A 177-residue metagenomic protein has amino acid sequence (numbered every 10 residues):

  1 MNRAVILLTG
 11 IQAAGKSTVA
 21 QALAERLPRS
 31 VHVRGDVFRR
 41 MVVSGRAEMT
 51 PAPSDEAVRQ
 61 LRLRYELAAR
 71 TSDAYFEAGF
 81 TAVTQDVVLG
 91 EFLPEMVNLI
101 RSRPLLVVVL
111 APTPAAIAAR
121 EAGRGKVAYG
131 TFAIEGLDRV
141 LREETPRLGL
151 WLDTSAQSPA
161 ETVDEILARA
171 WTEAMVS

Functional and structural regions predicted by a protein language model:
L8: Hydrophobic anchor at the beta1->P-loop junction of P-loop NTPases
I11: P-loop (Walker A) phosphate-binding loop of NTP-binding proteins
A14: ATP-binding Walker
S17: Walker A/P-loop
Q21-L67: Conserved substrate/cofactor phosphate-moiety recognition/catalytic segment in nucleotide-dependent phosphotransferases
R59-S102: Glycine-rich phosphate-binding loop used to anchor ATP phosphates in small-molecule kinases, encompassing both
D86, R101-E121, L152: Conserved phosphate-donor/acceptor-positioning beta-strand/loop module used by diverse small-molecule
G123-S177: Small-molecule kinase domains that catalyze NTP-dependent phosphoryl transfer to phosphate-bearing small molecules
